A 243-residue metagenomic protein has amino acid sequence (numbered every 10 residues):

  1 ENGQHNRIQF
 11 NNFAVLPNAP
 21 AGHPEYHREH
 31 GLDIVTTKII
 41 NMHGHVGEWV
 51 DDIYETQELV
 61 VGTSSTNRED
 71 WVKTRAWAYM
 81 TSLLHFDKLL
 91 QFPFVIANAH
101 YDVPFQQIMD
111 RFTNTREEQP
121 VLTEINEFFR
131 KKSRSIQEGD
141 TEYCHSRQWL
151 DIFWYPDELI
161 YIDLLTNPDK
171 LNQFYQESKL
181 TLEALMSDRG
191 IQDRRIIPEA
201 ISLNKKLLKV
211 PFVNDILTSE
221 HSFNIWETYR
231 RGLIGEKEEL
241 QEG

Functional and structural regions predicted by a protein language model:
E1-V103, L217, S222, W226 (+2 more regions): A structural motif corresponding to the C-terminal lobe/cap of the Radical SAM core domain
R28, V103-T115, F212-D215, I234: Short, charged low-complexity intrinsically disordered segments located at boundaries of structured domains
W71-D188: C-terminal non-catalytic alpha-helical accessory regions
S146-G243: Charge-dense, extended regions
